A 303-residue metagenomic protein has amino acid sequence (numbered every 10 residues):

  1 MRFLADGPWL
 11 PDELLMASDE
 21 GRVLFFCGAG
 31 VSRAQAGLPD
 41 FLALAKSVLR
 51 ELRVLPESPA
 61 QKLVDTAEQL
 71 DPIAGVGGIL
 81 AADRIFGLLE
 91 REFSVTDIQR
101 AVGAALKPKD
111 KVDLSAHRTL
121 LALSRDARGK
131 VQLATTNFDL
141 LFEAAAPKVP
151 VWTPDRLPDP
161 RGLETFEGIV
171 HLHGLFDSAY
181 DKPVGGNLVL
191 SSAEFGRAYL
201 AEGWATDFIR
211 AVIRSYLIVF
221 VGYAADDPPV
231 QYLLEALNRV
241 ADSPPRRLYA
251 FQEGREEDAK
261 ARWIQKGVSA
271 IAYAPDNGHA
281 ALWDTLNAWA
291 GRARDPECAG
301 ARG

Functional and structural regions predicted by a protein language model:
M1-F25, V31-F41, K46-A81, L88-I98 (+5 more regions): SIR2/sirtuin-family catalytic core signature
L4-P8, K107-S115, A198-G203, A224 (+1 more regions): Conserved phosphate-coordination/catalytic loops
G28, N137: Active-site glycine-centered loops adjacent to acidic/histidine catalytic or metal-binding residues that shape
L89-D113, L188-Y199: Glycine-rich phosphate-binding "P-loop"
A134: Substrate-recognition element of Asp-dependent hydrolases with the DxDx(T/V) motif
F142-P147: Conserved subregion of the PPM/PP2C metallophosphatase catalytic domain
I169-W204: Glycine-rich phosphate- or other oxyanion-binding loops that anchor nucleotides, phosphorylated ligands
